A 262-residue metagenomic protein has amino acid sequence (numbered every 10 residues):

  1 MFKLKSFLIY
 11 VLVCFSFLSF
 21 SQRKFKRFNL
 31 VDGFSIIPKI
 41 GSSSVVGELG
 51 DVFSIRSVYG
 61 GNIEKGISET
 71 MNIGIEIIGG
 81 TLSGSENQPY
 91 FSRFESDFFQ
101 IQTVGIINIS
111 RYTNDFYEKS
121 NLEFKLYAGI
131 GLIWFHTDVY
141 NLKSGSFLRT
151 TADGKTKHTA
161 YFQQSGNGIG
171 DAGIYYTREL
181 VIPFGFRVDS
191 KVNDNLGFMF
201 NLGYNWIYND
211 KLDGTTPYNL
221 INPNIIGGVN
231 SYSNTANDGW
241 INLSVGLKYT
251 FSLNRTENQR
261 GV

Functional and structural regions predicted by a protein language model:
Q22-E64, T137, K248-S252: Short glycine/proline- and aromatic-enriched beta-strand/turn motifs that initiate or cap beta-hairpins
Q22-G33, T70, R111-E123, V192-N195 (+1 more regions): Short loop/turn motifs that connect adjacent beta-strands in outer-membrane beta-barrel proteins
K24, V45-L49, E86-F94, F98 (+3 more regions): Extracellular loop and loop/strand-boundary signature of outer-membrane beta-barrel proteins
D32, I55-S57, D97-I101, S120-L122 (+2 more regions): Residues that define the transmembrane beta-barrel architecture of outer-membrane proteins
I36-I40, I63, I75-I77, G105 (+4 more regions): Membrane-embedded beta-strand positions of outer-membrane beta-barrel proteins
S42, K65, I107-I109, V188-S190 (+2 more regions): Residue-level signature of outer-membrane beta-barrel architecture
M71-K155, Y249-F251: Gram-negative (and chloroplast) outer-membrane scaffold detector with strong preference for beta-barrel transmembrane
V192-V262: Predominantly the C-terminal beta-signal and adjacent terminal strand-loop region of outer-membrane beta-barrel
